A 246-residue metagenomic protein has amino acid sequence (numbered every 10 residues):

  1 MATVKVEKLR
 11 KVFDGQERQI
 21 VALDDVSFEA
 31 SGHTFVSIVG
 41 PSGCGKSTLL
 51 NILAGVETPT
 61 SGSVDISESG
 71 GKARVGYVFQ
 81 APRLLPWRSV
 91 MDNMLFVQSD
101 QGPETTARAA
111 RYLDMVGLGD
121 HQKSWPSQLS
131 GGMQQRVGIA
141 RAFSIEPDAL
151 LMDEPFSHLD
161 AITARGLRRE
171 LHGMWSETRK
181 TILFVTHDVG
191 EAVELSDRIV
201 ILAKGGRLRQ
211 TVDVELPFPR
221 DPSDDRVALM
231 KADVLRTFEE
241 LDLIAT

Functional and structural regions predicted by a protein language model:
D14-Q16, T58, D92-A107, M115: ABC-type ATPase nucleotide-binding domains, specifically the catalytic core motifs of the NBD
V39-P41: The feature captures the beta-strand-to-loop junction immediately N-terminal to the Walker
A54: Helix-to-loop junction immediately C-terminal to a conserved catalytic motif
S61-A73: Conserved ABC transporter NBD signature motif
W125-L129, M133: Conserved ABC ATPase signature
S144-D148: A short, proline-enriched helix->beta-strand linker immediately N-terminal to the Walker B motif in ABC-type P-loop
L150-D153: Catalytic Walker B motif of ABC-type/P-loop ATPase nucleotide-binding domains
